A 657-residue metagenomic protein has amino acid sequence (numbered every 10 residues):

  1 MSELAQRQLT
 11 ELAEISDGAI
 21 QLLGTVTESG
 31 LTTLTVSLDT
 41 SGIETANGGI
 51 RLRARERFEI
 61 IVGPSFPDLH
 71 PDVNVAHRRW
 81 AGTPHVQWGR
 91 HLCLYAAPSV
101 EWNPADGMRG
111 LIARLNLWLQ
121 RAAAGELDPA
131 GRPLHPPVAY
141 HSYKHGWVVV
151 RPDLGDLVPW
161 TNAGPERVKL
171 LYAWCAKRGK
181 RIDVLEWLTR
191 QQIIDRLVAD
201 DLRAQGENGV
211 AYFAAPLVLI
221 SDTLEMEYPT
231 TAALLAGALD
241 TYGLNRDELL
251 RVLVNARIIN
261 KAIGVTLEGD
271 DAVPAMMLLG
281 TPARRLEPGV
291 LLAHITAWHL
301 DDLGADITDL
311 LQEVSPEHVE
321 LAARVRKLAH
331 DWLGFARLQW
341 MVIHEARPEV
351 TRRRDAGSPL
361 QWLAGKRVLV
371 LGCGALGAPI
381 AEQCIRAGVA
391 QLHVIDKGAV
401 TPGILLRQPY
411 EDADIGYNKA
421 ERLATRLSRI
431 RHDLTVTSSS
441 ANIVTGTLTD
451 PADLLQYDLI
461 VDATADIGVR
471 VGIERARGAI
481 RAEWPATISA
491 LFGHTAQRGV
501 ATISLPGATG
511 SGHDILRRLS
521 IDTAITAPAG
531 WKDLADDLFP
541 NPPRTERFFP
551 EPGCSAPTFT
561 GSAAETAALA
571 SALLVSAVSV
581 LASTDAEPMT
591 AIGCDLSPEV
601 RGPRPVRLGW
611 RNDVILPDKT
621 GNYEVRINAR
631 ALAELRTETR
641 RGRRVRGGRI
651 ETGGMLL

Functional and structural regions predicted by a protein language model:
G24-R109, A113, V158-P159: Compact alpha/beta protein-protein interaction domains typified by the UBC
V149-K366: Glycine/serine-rich phosphate-binding loop and adjoining beta1-alpha1 elements at the start of nucleotide-handling
A356-T401: Glycine-rich adenosine-cofactor-binding loop
K397-D433: Glycine-rich phosphate-binding loop and adjoining beta1-alpha1-beta2 segment of Rossmann-like nucleotide-binding folds
A424-D458, T464-D466: A structured beta-alpha segment of the ubiquitous adenosine-cofactor-binding alpha/beta core
L459-I503: ADP-ribose/adenylate-binding Rossmann-like module
A486-E599: Adenosine-phosphate binding glycine-rich loop
E599-L657: N-terminal beta-strand/alpha-helix entry module and adjacent surface of metal-dependent catalytic domains
